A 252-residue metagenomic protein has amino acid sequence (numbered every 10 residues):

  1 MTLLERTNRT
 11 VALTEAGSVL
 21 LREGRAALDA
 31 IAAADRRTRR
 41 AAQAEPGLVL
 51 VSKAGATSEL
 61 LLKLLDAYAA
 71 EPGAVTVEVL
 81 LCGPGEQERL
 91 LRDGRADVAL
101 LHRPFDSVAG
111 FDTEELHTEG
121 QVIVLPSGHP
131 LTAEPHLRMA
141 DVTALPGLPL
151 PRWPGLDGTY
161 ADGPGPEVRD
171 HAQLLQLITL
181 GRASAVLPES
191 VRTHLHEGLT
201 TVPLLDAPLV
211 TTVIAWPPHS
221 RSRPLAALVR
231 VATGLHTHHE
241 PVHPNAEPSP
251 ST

Functional and structural regions predicted by a protein language model:
M1-L13: A short LG(V/I)-centered, amphipathic sequence patch enriched for acidic residue(s) preceding the LG motif
T14-G17, L90-R92, V142, Q176-G181 (+1 more regions): Hydrophobic residues within well-ordered alpha-helices
A16-E23, L60, L64, R138 (+1 more regions): Short amphipathic alpha-helical coupling segments at ligand-binding clamshell hinges and other catalytic/signaling
D29, A33-R37, A42-L90: N-terminal winged-helix
K63-A67, P84-Q121, G198-V202: Short beta-strand-centered segments that line the small-molecule binding cleft or hinge of alpha/beta clamshell
A69, L80, G85-A96, H171-R182: Short helices/loops that flank or line small-molecule/ion binding pockets
C82, A96-H102, V168-R169, V186-P188: Short beta-strand and adjacent tight-turn residues that come in two discontinuous sequence segments and form the edges
D106, G110-R182, V191-L209, H238-T252: C-terminal regulatory
